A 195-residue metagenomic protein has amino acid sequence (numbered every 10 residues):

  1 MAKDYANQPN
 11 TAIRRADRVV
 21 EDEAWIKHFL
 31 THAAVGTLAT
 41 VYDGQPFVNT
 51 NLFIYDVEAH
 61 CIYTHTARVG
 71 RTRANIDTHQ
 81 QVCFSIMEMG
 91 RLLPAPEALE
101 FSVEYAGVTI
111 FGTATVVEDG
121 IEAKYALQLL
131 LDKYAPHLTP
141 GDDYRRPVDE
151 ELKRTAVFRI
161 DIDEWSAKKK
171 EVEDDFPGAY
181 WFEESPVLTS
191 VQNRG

Functional and structural regions predicted by a protein language model:
M1-A12, E118-G195: C-terminal edge-of-domain segments
M1-A12, E58-T72, G107-V116: N-terminal short leaders/motifs
Q8-T37: Short, basic/aromatic recognition patches
T31, D77-V82, Q128-P136: Short, intrinsically disordered, mixed-charge
H32-R68, F84, A98: Short beta-strand segments
A34, N49, E58-H60, T78-V82 (+2 more regions): A generic structural signal for short beta-strands and their flanking turns/coil linkers
F53, I110-A114, I162: A structural signal for short, well-ordered beta-strand segments
R68-A126: Short, structured beta-strand-loop surface elements
